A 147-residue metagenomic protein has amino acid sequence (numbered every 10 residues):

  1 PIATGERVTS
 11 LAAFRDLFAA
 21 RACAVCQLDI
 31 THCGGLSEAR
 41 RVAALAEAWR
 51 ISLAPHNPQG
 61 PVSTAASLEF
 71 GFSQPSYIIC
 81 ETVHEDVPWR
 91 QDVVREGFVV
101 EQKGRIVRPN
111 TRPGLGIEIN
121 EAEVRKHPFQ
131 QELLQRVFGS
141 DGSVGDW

Functional and structural regions predicted by a protein language model:
P1-G114: Shared catalytic-loop signature of beta/alpha-barrel
L115-W147: Extended hydrophobic packing segments that form well-structured cores
